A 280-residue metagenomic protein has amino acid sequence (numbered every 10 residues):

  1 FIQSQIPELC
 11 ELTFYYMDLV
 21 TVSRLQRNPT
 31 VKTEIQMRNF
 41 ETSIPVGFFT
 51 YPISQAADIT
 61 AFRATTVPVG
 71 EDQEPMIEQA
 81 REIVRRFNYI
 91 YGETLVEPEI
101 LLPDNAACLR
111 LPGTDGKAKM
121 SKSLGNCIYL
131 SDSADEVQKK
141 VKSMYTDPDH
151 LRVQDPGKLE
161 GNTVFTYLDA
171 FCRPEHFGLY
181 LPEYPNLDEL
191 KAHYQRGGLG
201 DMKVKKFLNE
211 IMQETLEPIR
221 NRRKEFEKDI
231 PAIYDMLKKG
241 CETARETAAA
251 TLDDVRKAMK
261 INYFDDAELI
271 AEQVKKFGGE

Functional and structural regions predicted by a protein language model:
F1-G116: Divalent-metal (Mg2+/Mn2+/Ca2+)-assisted nucleotide/phosphate chemistry catalytic cores
R81-E280: Conserved nucleotide- and phosphate/pyrophosphate-binding catalytic cores in adenylate/nucleotidyl-handling enzymes
